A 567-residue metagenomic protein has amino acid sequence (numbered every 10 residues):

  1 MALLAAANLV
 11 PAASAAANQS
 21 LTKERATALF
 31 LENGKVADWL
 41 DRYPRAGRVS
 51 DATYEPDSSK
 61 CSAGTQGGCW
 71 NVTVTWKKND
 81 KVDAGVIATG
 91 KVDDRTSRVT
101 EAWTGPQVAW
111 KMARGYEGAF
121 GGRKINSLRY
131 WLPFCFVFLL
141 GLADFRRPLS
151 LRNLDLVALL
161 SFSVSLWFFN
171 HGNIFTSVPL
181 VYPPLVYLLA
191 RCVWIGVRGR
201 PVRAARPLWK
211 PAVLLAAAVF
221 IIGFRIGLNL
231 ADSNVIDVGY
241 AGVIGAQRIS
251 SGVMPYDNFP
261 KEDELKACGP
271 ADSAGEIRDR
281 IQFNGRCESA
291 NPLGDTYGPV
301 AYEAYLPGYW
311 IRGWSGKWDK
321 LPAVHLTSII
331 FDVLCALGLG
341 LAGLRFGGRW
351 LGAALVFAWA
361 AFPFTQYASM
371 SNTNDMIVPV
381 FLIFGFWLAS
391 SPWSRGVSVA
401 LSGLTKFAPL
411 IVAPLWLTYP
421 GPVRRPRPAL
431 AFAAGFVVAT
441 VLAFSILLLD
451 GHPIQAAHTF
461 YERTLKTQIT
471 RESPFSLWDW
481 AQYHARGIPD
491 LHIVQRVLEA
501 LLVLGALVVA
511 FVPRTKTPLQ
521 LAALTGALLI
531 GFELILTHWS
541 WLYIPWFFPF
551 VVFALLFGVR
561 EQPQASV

Functional and structural regions predicted by a protein language model:
M1-A17, L214-F224: Hydrophobic secretory-pathway targeting helix
A16-A63, G122-Y130: Short, non-transmembrane alpha-helical segments in secretory-pathway proteins
L40-R95: Exposed beta-strand-loop-beta-strand "reactive/processing" segments of non-cytosolic proteins
D94, R98-L128, G313-G316: Short, aromatic-rich amphipathic segments at membrane interfaces that lie adjacent to a transmembrane helix or signal
G121-I125, F145-N153, F168-L180: Membrane-helix interface and helix-disruption motif detector
P133-S161: Juxtamembrane interface at the cytosolic side of transmembrane helices
V157-P211, F224-F386, W393, P420-W541 (+1 more regions): Primarily membrane-embedded glycan-assembly and transfer machineries that use lipid-linked glycans
G396-S402, A408-Y419, Y543-W546: Transmembrane-embedded, aromatic-rich helix segments that form part of the hydrophobic channel/pocket engaging
